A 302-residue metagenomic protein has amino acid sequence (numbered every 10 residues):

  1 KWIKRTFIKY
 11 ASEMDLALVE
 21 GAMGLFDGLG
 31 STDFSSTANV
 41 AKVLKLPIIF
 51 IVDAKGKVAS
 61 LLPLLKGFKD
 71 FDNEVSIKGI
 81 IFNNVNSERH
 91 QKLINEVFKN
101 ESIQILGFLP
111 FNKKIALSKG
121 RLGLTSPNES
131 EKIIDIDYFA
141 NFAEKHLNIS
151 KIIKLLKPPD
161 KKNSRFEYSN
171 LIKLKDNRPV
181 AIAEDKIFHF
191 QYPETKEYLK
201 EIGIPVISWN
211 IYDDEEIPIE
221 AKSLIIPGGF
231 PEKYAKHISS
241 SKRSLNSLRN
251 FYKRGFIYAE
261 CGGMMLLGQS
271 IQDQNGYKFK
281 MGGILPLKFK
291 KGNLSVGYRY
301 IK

Functional and structural regions predicted by a protein language model:
K1-L44, V52-K78, E88-K92: ATP-dependent carboxylate-amine ligase catalytic core
L18-E20, I49-I51, I81, A181 (+1 more regions): Structural motif
N39-V40, V97, Y198: Hydrophobic/aromatic ligand-binding patch that stacks against planar heteroaromatic rings of cofactors or nucleotides
K42-P47, Q272: Alpha-helix C-terminal capping segments
D53-A54, N83-N86, A183-I187: Structural motif
A59-N170: Internal gly/pro-rich beta-alpha loop/helix module that stabilizes soluble enzyme cofactors or their anionic handles
L171-I172, R178-S240, N246-K253: Phosphate-binding active sites in nucleotide-utilizing proteins
P231-I301: Cysteine-nucleophile active-site neighborhood
